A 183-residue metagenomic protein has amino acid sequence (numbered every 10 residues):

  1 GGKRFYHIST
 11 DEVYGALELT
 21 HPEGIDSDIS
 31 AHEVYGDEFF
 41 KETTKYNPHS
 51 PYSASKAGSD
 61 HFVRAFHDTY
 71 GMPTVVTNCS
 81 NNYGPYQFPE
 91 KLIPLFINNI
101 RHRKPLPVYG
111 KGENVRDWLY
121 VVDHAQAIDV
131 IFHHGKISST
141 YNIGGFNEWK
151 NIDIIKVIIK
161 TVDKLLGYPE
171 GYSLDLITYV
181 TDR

Functional and structural regions predicted by a protein language model:
G1-S50: Conserved Rossmann-fold NAD(P)-dependent oxidoreductase catalytic core, especially the SDR/UDP-sugar
G2-F5, S30-H32, M72-P73, P105 (+2 more regions): Active-site loop of short-chain dehydrogenase/reductase
F5-H7, V75-N81, D117, N142-I143: Structural signature of the Rossmann-like NAD(P)-dependent dehydrogenase/reductase core
S9-T10, D60-P85: Conserved beta-loop-beta element that borders a ligand/cofactor-binding pocket
A16-E18, Y86, I152-I154: Short glycine-/acidic-enriched loop or helix-start segments at secondary-structure transitions that form or flank
H49-S53, R116: Catalytic tyrosine of NAD(P)H-dependent dehydrogenase/reductases that use a Tyr as the general acid/base
S55-G58: Active-site helix of classical SDR
P94, I100-R183: C-terminal substrate-binding subdomain of Rossmann-fold SDR/epimerase-dehydratase oxidoreductases
